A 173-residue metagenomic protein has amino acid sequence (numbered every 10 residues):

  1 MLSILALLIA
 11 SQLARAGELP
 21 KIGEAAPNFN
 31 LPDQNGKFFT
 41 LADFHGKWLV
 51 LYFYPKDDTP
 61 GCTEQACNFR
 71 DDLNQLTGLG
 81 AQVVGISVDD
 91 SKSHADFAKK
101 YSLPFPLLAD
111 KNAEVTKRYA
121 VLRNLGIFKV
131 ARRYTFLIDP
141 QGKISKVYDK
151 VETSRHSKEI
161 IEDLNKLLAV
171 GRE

Functional and structural regions predicted by a protein language model:
S3-N28: N-proximal helix/coil linker or "cap" segments that precede and/or mark the start of modular domains
P20, D33-Q34, I138-D139: Short, acidic, Ser/Thr-enriched surface-loop or helix-capping motifs
A26-P27, W48, R132-Y134: Short loop/turn microsegments at loop-to-beta-strand junctions
F29-W48: A short beta-strand-turn-helix
A42-T63: Short active-site neighborhood of thiol/selenol oxidoreductases, capturing the structured segment around
G61-L103, K111-V115: Structural microenvironment flanking redox-active thiols in thiol-disulfide oxidoreductases
V130-E173: Thiol-/selenol-based redox modules, centered on thioredoxin-like and closely related oxidoreductase domains
